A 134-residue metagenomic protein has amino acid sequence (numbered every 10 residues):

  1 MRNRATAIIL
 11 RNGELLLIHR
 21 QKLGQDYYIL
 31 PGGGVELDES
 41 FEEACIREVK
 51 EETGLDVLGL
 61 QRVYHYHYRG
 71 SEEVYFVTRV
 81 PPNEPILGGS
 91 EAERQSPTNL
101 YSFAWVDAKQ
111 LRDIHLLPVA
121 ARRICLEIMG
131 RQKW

Functional and structural regions predicted by a protein language model:
M1-L15, L37: Conserved N-terminal beta-strand and adjoining loop/helix that marks the start of the Nudix/MutT-like hydrolase domain
I9-L10, L17, T78, W105: Conserved hydrophobic "DFG−1" position in protein kinase catalytic cores
L16-L17, E73: General beta-strand recognition
L23-D26: A conserved beta-turn-beta hairpin within the catalytic core of GNAT-like acetyltransferases that forms part
L30-R62: The catalytic Nudix box helix
H67-A92, A104-K109, V119-K133: Active-site-adjacent beta-strand/loop module that shapes the phosphate/pyrophosphate-binding cleft
L100-Y101: Non-DNA-binding regulatory cores of transcription-related proteins, predominantly C-terminal effector-binding
L111-I114: A generic structural signal for short hydrophobic patches within well-formed alpha-helices
